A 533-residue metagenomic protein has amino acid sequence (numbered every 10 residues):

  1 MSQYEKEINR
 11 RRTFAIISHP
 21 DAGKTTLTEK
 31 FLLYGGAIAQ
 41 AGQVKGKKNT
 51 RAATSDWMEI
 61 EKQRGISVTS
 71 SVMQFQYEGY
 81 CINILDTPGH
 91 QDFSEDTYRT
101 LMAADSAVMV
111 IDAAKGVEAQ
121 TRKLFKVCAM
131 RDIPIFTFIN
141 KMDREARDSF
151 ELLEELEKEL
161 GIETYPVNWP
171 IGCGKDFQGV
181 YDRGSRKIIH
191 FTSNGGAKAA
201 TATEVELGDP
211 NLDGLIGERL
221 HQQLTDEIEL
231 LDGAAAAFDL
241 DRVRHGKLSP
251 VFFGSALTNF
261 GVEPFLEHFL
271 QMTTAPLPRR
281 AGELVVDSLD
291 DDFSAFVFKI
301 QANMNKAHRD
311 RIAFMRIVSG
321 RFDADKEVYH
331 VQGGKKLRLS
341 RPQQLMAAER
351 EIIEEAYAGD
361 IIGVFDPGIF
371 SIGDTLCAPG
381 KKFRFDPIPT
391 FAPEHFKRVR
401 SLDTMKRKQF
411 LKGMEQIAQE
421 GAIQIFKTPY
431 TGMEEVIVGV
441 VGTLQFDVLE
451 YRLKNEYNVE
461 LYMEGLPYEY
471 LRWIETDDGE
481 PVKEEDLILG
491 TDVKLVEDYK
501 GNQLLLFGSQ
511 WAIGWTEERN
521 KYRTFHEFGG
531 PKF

Functional and structural regions predicted by a protein language model:
M1-F533: Structural and coupling elements of P-loop NTPases
